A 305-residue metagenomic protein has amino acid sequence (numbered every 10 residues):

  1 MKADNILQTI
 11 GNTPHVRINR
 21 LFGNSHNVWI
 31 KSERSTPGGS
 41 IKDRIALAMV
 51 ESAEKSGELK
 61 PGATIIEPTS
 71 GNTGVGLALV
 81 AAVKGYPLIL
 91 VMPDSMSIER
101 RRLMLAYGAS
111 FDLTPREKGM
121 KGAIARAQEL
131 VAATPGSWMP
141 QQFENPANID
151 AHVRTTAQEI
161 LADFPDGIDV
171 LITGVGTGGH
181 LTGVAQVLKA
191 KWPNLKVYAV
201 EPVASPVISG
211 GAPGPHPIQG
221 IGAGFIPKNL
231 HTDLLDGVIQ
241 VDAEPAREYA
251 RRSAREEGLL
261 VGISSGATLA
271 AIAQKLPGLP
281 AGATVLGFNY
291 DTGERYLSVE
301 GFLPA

Functional and structural regions predicted by a protein language model:
M1-A305: PLP-dependent amino-acid enzyme catalytic core
